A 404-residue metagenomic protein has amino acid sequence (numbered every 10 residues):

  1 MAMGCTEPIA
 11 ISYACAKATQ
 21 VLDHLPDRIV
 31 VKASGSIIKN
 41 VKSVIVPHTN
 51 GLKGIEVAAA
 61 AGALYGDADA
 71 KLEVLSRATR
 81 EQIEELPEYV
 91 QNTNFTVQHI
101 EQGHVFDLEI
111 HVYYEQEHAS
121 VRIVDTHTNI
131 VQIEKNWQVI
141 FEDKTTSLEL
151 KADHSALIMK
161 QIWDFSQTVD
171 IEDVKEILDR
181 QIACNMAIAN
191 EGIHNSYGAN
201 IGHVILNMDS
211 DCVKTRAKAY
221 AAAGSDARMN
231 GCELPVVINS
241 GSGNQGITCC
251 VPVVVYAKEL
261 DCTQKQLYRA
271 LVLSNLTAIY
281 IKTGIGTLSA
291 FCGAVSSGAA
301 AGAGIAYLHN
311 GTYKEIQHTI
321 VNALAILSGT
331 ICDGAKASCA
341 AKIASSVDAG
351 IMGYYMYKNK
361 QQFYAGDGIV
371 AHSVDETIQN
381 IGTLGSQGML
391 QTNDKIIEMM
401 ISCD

Functional and structural regions predicted by a protein language model:
M1, I37-I45, A227-I238, A278-T287 (+1 more regions): Glycine/charged-rich beta-loop-alpha catalytic/anionic-binding loops adjacent to active sites
M1-K17, L234-V251, C292-S296: Conserved phosphate/anionic-ligand binding catalytic regions in large, soluble enzymes, centered on
M3-T6, A33-N40, V44-P47, V124-T128 (+6 more regions): A structural signal for small-residue-enriched, beta-sheet-centric alpha/beta enzyme cores and oligomeric scaffold folds
S12-G103, L108, V112: Early transmembrane hairpin of solute transport permeases
A18-T19, P47, Y256-R269, I279-S345 (+1 more regions): Hydrophobic alpha-helical bundle architecture
D23-I38, C212-G231, T263-I281, I320-G329: Acidic-glycine-rich active-site phosphate/pyrophosphate-binding loop
L25-I29, A70-L75, V97-Q98, E172-L178 (+8 more regions): Flexible, glycine/charged-enriched surface loops at secondary-structure junctions
V90-G231, I397-D404: Signature of multi-pass transmembrane helix bundles
